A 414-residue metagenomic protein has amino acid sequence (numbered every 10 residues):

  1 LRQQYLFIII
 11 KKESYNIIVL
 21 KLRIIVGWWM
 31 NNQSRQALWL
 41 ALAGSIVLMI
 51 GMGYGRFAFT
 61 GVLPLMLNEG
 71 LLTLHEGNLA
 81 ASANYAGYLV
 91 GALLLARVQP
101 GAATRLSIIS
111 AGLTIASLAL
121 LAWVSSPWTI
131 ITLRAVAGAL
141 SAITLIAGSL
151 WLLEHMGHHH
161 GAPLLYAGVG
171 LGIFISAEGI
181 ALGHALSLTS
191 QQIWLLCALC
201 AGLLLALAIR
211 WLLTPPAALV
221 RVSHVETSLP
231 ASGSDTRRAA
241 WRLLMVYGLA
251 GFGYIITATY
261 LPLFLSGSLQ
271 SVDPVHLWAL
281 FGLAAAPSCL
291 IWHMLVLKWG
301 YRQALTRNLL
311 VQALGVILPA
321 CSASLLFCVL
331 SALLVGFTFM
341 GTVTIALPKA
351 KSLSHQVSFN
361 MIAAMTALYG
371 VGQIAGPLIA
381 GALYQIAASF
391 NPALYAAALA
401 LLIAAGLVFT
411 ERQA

Functional and structural regions predicted by a protein language model:
T60, A240-A279: Extracytoplasmic gate region of multi-pass secondary transporters
G91-A103, S288-Y301, Y384: Helix-to-loop junctions at the C-terminal end of transmembrane segments in multipass secondary transporters
A92-S125: Conserved MFS/SLC helix-loop-helix module at the cytosolic interface between two early adjacent transmembrane helices
A135-G168: Cytoplasmic helix-loop-helix junction between adjacent transmembrane helices in 12-TM secondary transporters
P163-L213: Helix-loop-helix hairpin linking two adjacent transmembrane segments in secondary transporters
L182-L199, A382-A400: A membrane-interface helix-boundary motif in multi-pass transporters
Q303-A346: C-terminal transmembrane helical hairpin of 12-TM major facilitator-type secondary transporters
Q356-A387: A late C-terminal transmembrane helix in Major Facilitator Superfamily
